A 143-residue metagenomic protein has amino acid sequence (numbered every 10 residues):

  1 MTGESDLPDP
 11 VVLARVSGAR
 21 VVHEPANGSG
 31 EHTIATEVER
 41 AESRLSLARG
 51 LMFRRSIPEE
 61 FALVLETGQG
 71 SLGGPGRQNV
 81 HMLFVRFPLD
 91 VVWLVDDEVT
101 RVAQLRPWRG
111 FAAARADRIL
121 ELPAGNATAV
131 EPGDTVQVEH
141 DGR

Functional and structural regions predicted by a protein language model:
T2-R143: Compact, glycine-rich, soluble single-domain proteins
